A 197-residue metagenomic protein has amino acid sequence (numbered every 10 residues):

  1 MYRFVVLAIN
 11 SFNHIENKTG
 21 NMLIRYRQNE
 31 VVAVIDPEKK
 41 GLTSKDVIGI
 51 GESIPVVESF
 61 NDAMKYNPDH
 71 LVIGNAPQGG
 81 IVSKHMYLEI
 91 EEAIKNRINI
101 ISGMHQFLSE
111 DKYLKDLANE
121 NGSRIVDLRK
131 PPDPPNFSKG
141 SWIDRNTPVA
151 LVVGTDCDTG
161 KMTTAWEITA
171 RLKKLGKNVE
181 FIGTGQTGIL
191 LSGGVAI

Functional and structural regions predicted by a protein language model:
Y2, N10, N17, R25 (+5 more regions): ATP-dependent carboxylate-amine ligase catalytic core
E30-E38, I101-M104: Short internal beta-strands
V47-M64, P77, I81-Y87: Glycine-rich, highly charged phosphate/nucleotide-binding loops
V72-A76, S102: Redox-cofactor binding/interface segments in oxidoreductases and associated redox assembly factors
E89-V149: Extreme N-terminal, non-catalytic leader segments that precede Walker-type/kinase nucleotide-binding cores
I101-H105, L151-T159, A196: Flexible, glycine/proline-enriched loop segments at strand-loop-helix junctions that form or flank small-ligand binding
F137-F181: Walker A (P-loop) phosphate-binding motif
